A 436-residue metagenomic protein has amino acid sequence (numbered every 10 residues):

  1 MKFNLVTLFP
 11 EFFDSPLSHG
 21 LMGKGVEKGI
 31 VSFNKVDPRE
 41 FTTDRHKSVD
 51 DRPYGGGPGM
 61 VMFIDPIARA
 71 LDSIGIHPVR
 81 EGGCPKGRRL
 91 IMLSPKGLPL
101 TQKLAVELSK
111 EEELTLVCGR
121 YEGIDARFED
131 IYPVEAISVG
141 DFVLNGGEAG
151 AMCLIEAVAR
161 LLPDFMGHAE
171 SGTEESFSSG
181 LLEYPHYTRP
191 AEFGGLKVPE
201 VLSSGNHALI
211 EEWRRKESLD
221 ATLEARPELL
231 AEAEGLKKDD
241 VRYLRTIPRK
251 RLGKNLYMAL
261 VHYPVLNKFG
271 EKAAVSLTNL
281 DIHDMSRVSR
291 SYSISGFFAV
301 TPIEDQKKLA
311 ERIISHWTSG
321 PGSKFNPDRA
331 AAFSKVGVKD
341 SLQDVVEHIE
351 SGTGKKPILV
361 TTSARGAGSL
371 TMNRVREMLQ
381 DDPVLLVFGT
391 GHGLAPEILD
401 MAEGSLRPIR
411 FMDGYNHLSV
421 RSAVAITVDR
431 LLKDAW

Functional and structural regions predicted by a protein language model:
K2-H77, C153, R160, R251-S363 (+1 more regions): RNA substrate-binding interface of SAM-dependent RNA methyltransferases
F9, G119, G389: Active-site glycine-centered loops adjacent to acidic/histidine catalytic or metal-binding residues that shape
P78-V139, V336-D382: Internal catalytic-core helix/loop-beta-alpha segment that presents or stabilizes conserved functional determinants
L116, L385-T390: Structural recognition of the conserved hydrophobic beta-strand(s) that form the central parallel beta-sheet of P-loop
Y121-G123, A149, F193, N206-L209 (+3 more regions): Short Gly/Pro-enriched loop/turn and capping motifs at secondary-structure junctions
I124, F128-E175, H392-W436: Structured adenosyl-cofactor binding patch, chiefly the S-adenosyl-L-methionine
L162, A169-L196, E200: Surface-exposed, charge/polar-rich loops and edge strands
H186, P190-Y257, Y263, K268 (+1 more regions): SAM-dependent methyltransferases
